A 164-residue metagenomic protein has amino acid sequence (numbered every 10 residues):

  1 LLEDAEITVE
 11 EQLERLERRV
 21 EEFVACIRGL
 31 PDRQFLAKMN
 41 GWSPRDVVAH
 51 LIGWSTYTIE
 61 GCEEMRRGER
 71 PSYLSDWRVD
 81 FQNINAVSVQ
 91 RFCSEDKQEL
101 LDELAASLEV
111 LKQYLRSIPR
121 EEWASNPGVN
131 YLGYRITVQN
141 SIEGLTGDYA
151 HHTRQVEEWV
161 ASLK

Functional and structural regions predicted by a protein language model:
L1-E21: Extreme N-terminal tail/first-helix region
L1-L2, Q34-N83, W123-K164: Short, contiguous alpha-helical
E10-E17, V48, I52, Q98-L101 (+3 more regions): Short amphipathic alpha-helical segments with heptad-repeat character
R15-P44: Long, hydrophobic N-terminal alpha-helical segment
E17-R28, S55-E63, A105-P119, A150-T153 (+1 more regions): Structural signal for well-ordered, non-membrane alpha-helices
N83-A124: Acidic/histidine-rich alpha-helical segments that form the ligand environment of transition-metal centers
